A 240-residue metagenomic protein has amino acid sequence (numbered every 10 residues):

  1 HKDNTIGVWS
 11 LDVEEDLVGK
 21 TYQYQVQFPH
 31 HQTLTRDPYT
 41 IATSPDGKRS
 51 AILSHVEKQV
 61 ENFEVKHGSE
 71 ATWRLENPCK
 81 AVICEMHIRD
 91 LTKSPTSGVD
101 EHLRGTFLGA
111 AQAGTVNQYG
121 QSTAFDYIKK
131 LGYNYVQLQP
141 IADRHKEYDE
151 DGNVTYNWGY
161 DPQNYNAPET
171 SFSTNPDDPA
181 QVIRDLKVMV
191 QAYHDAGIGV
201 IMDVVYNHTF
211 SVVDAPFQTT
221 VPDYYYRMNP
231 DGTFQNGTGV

Functional and structural regions predicted by a protein language model:
N4-E85, D90-Q112: The feature marks proteins involved in alpha-glucan
R89-V240: Substrate-binding/active-site clefts of carbohydrate-active enzymes
